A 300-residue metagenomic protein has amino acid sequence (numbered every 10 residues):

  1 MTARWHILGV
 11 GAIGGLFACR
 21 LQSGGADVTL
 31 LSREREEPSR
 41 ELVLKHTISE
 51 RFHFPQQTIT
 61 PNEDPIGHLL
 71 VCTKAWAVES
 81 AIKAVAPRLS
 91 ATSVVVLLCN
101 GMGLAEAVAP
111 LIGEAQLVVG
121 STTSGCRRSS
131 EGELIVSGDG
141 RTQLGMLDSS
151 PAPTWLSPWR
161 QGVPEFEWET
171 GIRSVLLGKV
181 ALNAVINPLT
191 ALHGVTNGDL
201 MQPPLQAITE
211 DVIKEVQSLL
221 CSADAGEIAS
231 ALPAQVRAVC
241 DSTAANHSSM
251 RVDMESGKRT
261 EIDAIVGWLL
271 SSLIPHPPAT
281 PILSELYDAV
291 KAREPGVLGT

Functional and structural regions predicted by a protein language model:
M1-F54: NAD(P)+-binding Rossmann beta1-loop-alpha1 motif at the extreme N-terminus of oxidoreductases
A3, A26, S93, A115-Q116 (+1 more regions): A structural micro-motif
H6, T29, V94-V96, V118 (+1 more regions): A structural signal for isolated positions on well-ordered beta-strands in alpha/beta enzyme cores
F17, I48-E133: Rossmann-like NAD(P)(H) cofactor-binding subdomain of soluble oxidoreductases
L98-N100, L104-K179: Rossmann-fold dinucleotide-binding core
E133-T142, G194-M201, N246-S256: Helix-loop-beta segment of a Rossmann-like dinucleotide-binding subdomain
R173-Q217: Active-site-proximal catalytic alpha-helix in oxidoreductases
E210-T300: NAD(P)-dependent Rossmann-like dehydrogenase/reductase catalytic/cofactor-binding core
